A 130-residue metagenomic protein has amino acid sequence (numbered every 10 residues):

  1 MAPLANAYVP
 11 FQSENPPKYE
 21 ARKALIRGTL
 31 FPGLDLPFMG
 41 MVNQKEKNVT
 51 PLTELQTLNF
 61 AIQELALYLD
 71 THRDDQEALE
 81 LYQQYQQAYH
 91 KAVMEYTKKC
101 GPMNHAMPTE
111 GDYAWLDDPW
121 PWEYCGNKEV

Functional and structural regions predicted by a protein language model:
M1-E46, T50-T53, C100-V130: Long, non-catalytic architectural segments outside compact domain cores
P51, L55-L69, Y85, A92: Non-transmembrane amphipathic alpha-helical segments
Q76-Q86, T109: Short, charged, amphipathic alpha-helical segments
A88-M103: Amphipathic alpha-helical coiled-coil segments
